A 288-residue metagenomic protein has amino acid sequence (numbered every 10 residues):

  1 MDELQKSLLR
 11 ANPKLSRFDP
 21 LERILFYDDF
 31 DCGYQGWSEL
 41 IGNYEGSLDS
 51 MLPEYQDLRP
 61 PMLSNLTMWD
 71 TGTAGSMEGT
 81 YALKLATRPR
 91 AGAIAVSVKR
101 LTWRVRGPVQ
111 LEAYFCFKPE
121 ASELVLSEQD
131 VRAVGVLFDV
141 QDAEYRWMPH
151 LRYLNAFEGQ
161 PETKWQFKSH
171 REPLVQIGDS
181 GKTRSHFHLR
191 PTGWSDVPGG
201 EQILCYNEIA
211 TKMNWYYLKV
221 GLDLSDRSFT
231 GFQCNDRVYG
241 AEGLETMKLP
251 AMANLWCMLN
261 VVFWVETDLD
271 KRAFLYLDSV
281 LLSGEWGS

Functional and structural regions predicted by a protein language model:
M1-L58: Extracellular carbohydrate-recognition regions
F30, L218, L275-E285: Extracellular beta-strand elements of beta-rich domains used for carbohydrate recognition/degradation or cell-matrix
G72-L189: Secretory/extracellular carbohydrate-interaction modules and structurally similar beta-sandwich "look-alikes"
S76, R104-R106, I209-M213, S225 (+2 more regions): Surface-exposed coil/turn segments at beta-strand junctions on protein surfaces, enriched
K99-L111, C205-N214, Y276: Extracellular/lumenal carbohydrate-interaction signature centered on repeated Trp-anchored short motifs
N214-T230: Localized edge beta-strand/strand-to-loop motifs within extracellular or lumenal beta-rich domains
F232-G240: Short strand-turn-strand beta-turns centered on an Asx-Gly dipeptide
E242-D278: Flexible glycan-contacting loops in extracellular carbohydrate-active proteins
